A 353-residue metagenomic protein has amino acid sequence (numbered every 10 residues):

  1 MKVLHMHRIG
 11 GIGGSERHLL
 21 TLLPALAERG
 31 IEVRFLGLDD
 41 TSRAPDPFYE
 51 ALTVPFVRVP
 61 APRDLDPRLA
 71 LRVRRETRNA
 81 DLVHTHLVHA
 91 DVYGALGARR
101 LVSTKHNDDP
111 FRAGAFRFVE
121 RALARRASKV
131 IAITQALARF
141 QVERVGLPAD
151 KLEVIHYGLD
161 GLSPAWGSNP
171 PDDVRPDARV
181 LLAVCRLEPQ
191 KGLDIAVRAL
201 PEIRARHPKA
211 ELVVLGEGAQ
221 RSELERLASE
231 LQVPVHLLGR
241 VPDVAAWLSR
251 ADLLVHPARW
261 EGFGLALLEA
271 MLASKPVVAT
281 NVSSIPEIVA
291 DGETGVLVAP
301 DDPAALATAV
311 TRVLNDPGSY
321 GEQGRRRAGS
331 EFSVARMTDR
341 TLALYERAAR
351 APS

Functional and structural regions predicted by a protein language model:
H5-L65, K151: N-terminal strand-loop element at the rim of the active site of nucleotide-sugar-dependent glycosyltransferases
G13-P24, R179, A183-E202, A219-R226 (+2 more regions): A conserved mid-protein helix/loop that constitutes part of the nucleotide-sugar donor-binding site
T77, V102-I131, R139: A conserved, positively charged/aromatic
T85-D91, K105-D108: Short His-centered aromatic/hydrophobic patch
A127-L152, L159: A short, active-site helix/loop in glycosyltransferases that binds the activated sugar's phosphate group
R240, R259: Aromatic "clamp/platform" in nucleotide-sugar-dependent glycosyltransferases that forms part of the donor/acceptor
P276-A279, V289: Short hydrophobic beta-strand element within catalytic cores of glycosyltransferases and related nucleotide-activated
D291-G292, V296-P303, T311-P317: Conserved acidic donor-binding segment of nucleotide-sugar-dependent glycosyltransferases
